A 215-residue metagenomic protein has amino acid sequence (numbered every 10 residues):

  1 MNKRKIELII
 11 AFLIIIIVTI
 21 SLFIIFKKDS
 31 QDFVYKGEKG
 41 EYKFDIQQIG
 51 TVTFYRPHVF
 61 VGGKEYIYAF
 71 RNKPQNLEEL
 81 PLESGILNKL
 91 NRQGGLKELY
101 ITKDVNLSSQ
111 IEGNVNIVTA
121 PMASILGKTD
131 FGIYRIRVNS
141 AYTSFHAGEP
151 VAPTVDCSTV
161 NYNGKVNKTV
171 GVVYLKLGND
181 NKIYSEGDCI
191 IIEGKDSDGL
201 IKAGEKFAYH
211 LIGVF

Functional and structural regions predicted by a protein language model:
M1-Q31: Secretory targeting signatures
D32-Y35, Y42-F215: Long, low-hydrophobicity ectodomains and other hydrophilic envelope-associated domains
